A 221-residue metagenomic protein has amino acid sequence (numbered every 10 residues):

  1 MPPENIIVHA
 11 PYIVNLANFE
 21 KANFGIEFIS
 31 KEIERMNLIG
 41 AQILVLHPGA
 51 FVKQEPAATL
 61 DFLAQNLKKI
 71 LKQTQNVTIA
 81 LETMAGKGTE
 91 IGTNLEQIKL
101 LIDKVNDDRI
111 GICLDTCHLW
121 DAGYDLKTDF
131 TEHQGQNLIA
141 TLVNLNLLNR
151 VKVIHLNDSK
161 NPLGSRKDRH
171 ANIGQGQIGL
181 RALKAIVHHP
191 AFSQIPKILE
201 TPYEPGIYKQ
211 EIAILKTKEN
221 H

Functional and structural regions predicted by a protein language model:
M1, N5-Y12, L44-V45: Short, well-structured secondary-structure segments
E4, Q42, K152, S193-I195: Short acidic/polar active-site loop segments enriched in Thr and Asp
H9, M36, L44, I79 (+3 more regions): Conserved, mostly hydrophobic/aromatic
P11-N15, A50-F51, L119-D121, N161-L163: Conserved radical SAM core fold
N15-G111: Active-site acidic/histidine proton-transfer and metal-coordination neighborhood in alpha/beta enzyme cores
K21-I33, P56-K69, N94-K104, T131-A140 (+2 more regions): Short, electropositive alpha-helical surface patch
L67-A171: Acidic/histidine-rich catalytic cores of soluble enzymes
I198-I207: A short, acidic, flexible beta-alpha connecting loop/helix-capping segment that sits on the rim of active
